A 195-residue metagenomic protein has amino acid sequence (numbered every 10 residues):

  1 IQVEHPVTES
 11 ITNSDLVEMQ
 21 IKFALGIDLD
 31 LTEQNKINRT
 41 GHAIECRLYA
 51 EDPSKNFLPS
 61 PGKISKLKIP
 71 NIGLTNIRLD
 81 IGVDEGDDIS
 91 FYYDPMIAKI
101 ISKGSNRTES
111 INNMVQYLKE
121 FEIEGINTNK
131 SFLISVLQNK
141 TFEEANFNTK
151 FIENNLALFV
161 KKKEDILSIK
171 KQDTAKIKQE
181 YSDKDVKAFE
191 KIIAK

Functional and structural regions predicted by a protein language model:
I1-K195: ATP-dependent carboxylate activation and anion-phosphoryl transfer catalytic cores that bind Mg-ATP to form
